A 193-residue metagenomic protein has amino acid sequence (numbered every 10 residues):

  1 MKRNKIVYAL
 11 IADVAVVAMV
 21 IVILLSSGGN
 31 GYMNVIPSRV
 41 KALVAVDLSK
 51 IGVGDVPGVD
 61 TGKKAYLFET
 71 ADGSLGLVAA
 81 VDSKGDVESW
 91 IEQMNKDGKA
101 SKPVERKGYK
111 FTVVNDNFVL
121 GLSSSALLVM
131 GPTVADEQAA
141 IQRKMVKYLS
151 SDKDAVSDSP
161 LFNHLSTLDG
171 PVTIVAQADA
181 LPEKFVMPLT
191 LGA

Functional and structural regions predicted by a protein language model:
M1-I6: Positively charged n-region of N-terminal signal peptides that target proteins for export
Y8-L24: Hydrophobic membrane-insertion alpha-helices, especially the h-region of bacterial N-terminal signal peptides
L24-L43: Ser/Thr/Pro/Gly-rich low-complexity linker/stalk segments immediately outside membranes or between
S26-N30, G58-Y66: Short amphipathic beta-strand starts and helix->beta connectors
V40-K63, D97-A193: An internal, short helix-loop-strand segment that often contains or flanks glycine-aspartate motifs
K64-D82: A short acidic-to-branched-hydrophobic micro-motif
A80-G85, T133-D136: Helix N-cap motif at beta-to-alpha junctions
S89-K96: Short amphipathic alpha-helices in soluble, non-transmembrane regions that often serve as interface/regulatory elements
